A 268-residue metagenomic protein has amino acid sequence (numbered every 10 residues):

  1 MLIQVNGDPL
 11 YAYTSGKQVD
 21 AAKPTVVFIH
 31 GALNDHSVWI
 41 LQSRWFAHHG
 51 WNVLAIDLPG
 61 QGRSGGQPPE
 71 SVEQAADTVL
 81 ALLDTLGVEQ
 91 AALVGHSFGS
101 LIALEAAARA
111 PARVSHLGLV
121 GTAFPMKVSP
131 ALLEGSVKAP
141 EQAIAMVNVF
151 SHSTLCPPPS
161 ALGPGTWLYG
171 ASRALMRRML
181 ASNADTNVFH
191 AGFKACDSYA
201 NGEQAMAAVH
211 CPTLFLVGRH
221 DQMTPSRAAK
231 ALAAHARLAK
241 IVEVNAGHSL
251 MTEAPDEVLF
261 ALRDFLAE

Functional and structural regions predicted by a protein language model:
N6-S15, I40-H48, N52-F98, F260-R263: Active-site loop/oxyanion-hole signature of alpha/beta-hydrolase fold enzymes
G31-N34, S97: Active-site glycine-rich loops that stabilize anionic/oxyanionic intermediates across multiple enzyme folds
L101-V147: Flexible "cap/lid" loop of the alpha/beta hydrolase fold
E134-A208: Conserved alpha/beta-hydrolase catalytic His-Asp/Glu region
V209, F215-V217, D221: Short beta-strand/loop motif that positions the catalytic acidic residue of the alpha/beta-hydrolase fold
Q222-A228: Conserved alpha/beta-hydrolase "acid-adjacent" motif
A229-S249: Catalytic histidine neighborhood in serine/cysteine hydrolases with alpha/beta-hydrolase-type architecture
A246-F260: Catalytic histidine-centered segment of alpha/beta-hydrolase-like enzymes
